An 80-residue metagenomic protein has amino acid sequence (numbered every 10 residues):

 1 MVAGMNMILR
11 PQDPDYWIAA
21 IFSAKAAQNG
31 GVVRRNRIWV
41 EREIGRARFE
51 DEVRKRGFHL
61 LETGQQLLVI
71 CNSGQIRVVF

Functional and structural regions predicted by a protein language model:
M1-V32: An N-terminal amphipathic alpha-helical segment
R10, D15, R42, D51-E52: Short linear sequence motifs
R34-N36: Short hinge/gating elements
I38-I44: Short, surface-exposed ligand-recognition loops at beta-strand->loop->(often short) alpha-helix junctions that present
A47-F80: Short, compact, well-ordered microdomains
